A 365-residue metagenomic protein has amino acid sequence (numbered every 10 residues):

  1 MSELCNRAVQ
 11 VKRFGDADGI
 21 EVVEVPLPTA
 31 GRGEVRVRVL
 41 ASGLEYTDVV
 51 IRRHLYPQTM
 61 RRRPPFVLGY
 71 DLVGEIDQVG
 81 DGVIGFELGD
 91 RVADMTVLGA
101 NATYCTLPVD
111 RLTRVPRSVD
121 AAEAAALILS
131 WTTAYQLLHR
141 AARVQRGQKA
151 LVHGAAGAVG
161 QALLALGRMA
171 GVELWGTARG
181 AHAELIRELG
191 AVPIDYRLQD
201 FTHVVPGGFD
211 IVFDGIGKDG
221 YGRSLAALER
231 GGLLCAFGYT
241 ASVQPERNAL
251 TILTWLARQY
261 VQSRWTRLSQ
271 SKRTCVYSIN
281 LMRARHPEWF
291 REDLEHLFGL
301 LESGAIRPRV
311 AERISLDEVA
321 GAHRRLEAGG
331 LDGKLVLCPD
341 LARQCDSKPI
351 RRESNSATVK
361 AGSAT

Functional and structural regions predicted by a protein language model:
S2-L4, D16-D18, V25-V73: N-terminal glycine-rich beta->alpha transition that marks the start or flank of a dinucleotide-binding site
L4, F298-R313, A320-N355, V359-T365: C-terminal capping/lid region of NAD(P)-dependent oxidoreductase domains
V73-V97: A glycine-/small-residue-rich N-terminal strand-loop-strand element that serves as the cofactor-binding glycine loop
E87, R117-D120, R143-K149: Short helix-loop-beta connector
T96-V109: A structural motif shared across PLP-dependent enzymes of the aminotransferase-like
W131-L198: Mid-domain Rossmann-like dinucleotide-binding core that forms the NAD(H)/NADP(H) cofactor-binding site
V204-I211: A short acidic, Gly/Pro-enriched loop at the edge of an enzyme's catalytic core that lines a small-molecule cofactor
D219-S303, P339-D346, R351, K360 (+1 more regions): Glycine-rich phosphate-binding loop and adjacent beta-alpha segment of Rossmann(oid) nucleotide-cofactor-binding
